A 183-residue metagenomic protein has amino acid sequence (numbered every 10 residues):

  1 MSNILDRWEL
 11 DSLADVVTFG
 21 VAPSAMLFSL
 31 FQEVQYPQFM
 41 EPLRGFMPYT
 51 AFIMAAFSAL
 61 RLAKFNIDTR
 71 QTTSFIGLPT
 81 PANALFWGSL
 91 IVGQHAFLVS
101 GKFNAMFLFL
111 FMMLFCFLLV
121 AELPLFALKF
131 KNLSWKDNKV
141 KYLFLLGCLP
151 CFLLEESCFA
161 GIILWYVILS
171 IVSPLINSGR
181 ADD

Functional and structural regions predicted by a protein language model:
M1-R61: Multi-pass membrane catalytic core of lipid/isoprenoid biosynthesis enzymes
N3, W8, F39, F46-F52 (+6 more regions): Generic hydrophobic alpha-helical membrane-segment signal
N3-R7, P37-F46, F65-T72, L98 (+1 more regions): Short juxtamembrane and helix-loop transition motifs at transmembrane-helix boundaries in membrane proteins
G20, S24, F31, I67-R70 (+3 more regions): Hydrophobic alpha-helical membrane-insertion segments
T72-D183: C-terminal membrane-associated helical module and adjoining short loops/tails
